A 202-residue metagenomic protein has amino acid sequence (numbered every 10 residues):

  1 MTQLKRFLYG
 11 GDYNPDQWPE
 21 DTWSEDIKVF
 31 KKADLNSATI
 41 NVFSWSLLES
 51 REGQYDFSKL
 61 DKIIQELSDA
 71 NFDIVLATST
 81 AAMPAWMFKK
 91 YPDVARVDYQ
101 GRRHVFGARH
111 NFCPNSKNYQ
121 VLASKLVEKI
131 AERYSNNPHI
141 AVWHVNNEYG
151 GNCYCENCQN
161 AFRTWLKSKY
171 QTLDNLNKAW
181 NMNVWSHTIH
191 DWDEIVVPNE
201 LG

Functional and structural regions predicted by a protein language model:
T2-T22: Boundary/entry segment of secreted carbohydrate-active catalytic domains
L4-Y9, D34-N36, S68-I74, N136-A141: Short, well-ordered coil/turn segments that N-cap beta-strands
Y9, W45-S46, A108-C113: A short, mixed-charge helix-start or loop-turn motif at secondary-structure junctions
D16, E20-W23, G53-F57, S116 (+1 more regions): Solvent-exposed, acidic/flexible segments
S24-V105, V127-A131: Aromatic-lined substrate-binding rim segments of carbohydrate-active enzymes
H104-G202: Polysaccharide-binding and catalytic clefts of secreted carbohydrate-active enzymes
